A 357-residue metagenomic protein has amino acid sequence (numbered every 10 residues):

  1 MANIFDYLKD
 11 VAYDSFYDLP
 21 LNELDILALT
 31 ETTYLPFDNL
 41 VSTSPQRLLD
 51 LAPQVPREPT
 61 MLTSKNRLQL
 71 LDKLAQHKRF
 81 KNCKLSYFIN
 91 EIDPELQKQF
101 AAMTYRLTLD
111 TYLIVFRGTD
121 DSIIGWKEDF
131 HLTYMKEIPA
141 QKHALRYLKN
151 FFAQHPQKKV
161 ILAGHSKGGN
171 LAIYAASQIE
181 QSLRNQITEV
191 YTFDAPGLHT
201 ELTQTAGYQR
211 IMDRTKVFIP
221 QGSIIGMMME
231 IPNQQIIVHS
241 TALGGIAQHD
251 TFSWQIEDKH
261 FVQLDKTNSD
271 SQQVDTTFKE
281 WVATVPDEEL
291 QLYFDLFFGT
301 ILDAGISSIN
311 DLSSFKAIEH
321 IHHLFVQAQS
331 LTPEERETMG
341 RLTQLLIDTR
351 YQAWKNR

Functional and structural regions predicted by a protein language model:
M1-Y112, F116-K159, Q181-R357: Alpha/beta hydrolase fold serine-hydrolase catalytic domain that processes acyl esters and thioesters
K158-I161, Y174: Catalytic cysteine-centered active loop of the rhodanese-like fold, especially the PTP/DSP P-loop
A163-G168, A172: Gly/Ala-rich beta-loop-alpha elbow adjacent to hydrolase catalytic centers
A172-Q181: Short glycine-enriched nucleophile-adjacent loop and the immediately C-terminal alpha-helix near the catalytic center
